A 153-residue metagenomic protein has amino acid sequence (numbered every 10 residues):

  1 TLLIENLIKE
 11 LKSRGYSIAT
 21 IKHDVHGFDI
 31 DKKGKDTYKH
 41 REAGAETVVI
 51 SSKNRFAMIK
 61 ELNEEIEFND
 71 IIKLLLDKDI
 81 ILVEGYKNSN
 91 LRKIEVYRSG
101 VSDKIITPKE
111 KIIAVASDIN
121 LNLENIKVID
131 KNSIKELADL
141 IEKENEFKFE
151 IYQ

Functional and structural regions predicted by a protein language model:
T1: Walker A/P-loop
N6-L62: N-terminal phosphate/diphosphate-binding loop that engages ATP/GTP or pyrophosphate donors across diverse enzyme folds
G34, E64-E67, R98-V101: Charged helix-capping and loop-helix junction motifs
R41, I50, L74-L75, I105-P108: Solvent-exposed alpha-helices and their adjacent loops that cap or buttress functional pockets in soluble metabolic
K60-N88: Phosphate-binding/switch loop-helix module in NTP-utilizing enzymes
I80-F147: Phosphate/Mg2+-binding loops and adjacent switch elements in nucleotide/diphosphate-handling enzyme cores
F149-Q153: C-terminal-of-GTPase-core extension/linker across diverse P-loop GTPases
